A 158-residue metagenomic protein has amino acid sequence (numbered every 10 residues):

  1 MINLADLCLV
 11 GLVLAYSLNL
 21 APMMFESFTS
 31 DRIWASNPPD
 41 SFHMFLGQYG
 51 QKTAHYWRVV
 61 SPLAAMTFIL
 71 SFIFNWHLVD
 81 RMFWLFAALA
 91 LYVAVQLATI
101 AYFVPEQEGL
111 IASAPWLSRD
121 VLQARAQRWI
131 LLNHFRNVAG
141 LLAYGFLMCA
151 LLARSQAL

Functional and structural regions predicted by a protein language model:
I2-S17, I73-A94: Interfacial segments of alpha-helical transmembrane regions
A5-A64, P105-Q127: Interfacial loop at the N-terminal end of multi-pass membrane proteins
S17, I69, V93, G145-M148: Hydrophobic residues within the alpha-helical transmembrane core of Major Facilitator Superfamily
M23-E26, F68-N75, T99, L147-L151: Structural signal for membrane-spanning alpha-helices in multi-pass inner-membrane proteins, emphasizing helix cores
H55, F86, Q127, H134-N137: Internal alpha-helical transmembrane segments of multi-pass membrane proteins, especially GPCRs
V60-S71, N137-G145: Core segments of transmembrane alpha-helices that mediate helix-helix packing or line hydrophobic substrate/ligand
V93-A101: Mid-bilayer segments of alpha-helical transmembrane spans in multi-pass integral membrane proteins that mediate
A150-L158: Juxtamembrane boundary at the C-terminal end of a transmembrane helix
